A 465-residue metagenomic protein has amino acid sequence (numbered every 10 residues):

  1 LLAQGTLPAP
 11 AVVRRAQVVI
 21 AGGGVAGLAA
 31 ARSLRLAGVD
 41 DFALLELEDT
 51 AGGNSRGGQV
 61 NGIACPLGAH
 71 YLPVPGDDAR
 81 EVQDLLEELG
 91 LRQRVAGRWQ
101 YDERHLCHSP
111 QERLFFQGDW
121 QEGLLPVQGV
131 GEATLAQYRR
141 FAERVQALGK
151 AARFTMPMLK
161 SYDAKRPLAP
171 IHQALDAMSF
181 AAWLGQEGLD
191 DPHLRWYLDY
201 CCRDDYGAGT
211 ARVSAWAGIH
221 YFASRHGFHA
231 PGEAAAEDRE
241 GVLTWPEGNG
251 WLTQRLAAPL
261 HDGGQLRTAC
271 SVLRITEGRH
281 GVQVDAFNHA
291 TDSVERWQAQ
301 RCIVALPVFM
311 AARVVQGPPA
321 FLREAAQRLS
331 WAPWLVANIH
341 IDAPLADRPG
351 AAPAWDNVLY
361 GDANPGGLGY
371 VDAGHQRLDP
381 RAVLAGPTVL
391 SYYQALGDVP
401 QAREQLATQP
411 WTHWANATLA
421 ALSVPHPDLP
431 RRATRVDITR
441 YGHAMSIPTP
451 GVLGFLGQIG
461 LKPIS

Functional and structural regions predicted by a protein language model:
L1-L7, Q117, G123-L125, G129 (+2 more regions): Conserved flavin/dinucleotide-binding core of flavoenzymes
L1-V18, L36-A37: Extreme N-terminal leader/targeting segments of oxidoreductases
V18-I20, F42: Conserved hydrophobic helix-helix packing surfaces used for dimerization/oligomerization
G22-V25: Glycine-rich Rossmann-fold phosphate-binding loop(s) that bind the pyrophosphate of adenine dinucleotide cofactors
R35-N61: Glycine-rich FAD pyrophosphate-binding loop
I63-K150: Dinucleotide-binding Rossmann-like beta1-alpha1 core, especially the glycine-rich loop that anchors the ADP
Q146, K150-L273, R279-G281, Q298: Active-site/ligand-binding neighborhood in enzyme catalytic cores
W245, T268-L390, P425: Mid-domain catalytic core of redox enzymes that form a hydrophobic substrate pocket/lid adjacent to a catalytic redox
